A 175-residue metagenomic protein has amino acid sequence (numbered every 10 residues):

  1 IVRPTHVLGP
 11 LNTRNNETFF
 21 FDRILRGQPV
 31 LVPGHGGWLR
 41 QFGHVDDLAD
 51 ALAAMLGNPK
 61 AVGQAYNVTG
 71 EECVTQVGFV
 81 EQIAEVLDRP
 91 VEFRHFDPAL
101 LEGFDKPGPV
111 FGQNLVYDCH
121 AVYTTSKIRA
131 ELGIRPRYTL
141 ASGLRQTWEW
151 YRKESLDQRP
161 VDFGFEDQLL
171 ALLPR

Functional and structural regions predicted by a protein language model:
I1, G36-A49, A65, Q76-V77 (+2 more regions): Conserved loop-to-helix N-cap of the C-terminal "lid" that shapes the substrate pocket in Rossmann-like
I1-L11: Conserved beta-loop-beta element that borders a ligand/cofactor-binding pocket
H6-L8, W38, C73: Short, solvent-exposed loop/turn segments at secondary-structure junctions
R14-F20, P33-L56, G63-Q64: Substrate-positioning beta->alpha
N16-L25, D97: Short, flexible helix-coil linker/hinge segments at the edges of structured domains or between repeats
G27, N58-P59, W150-E154: Generic structural signal for alpha-helix termini and adjacent loop/cap motifs
A54-Q113, T125-K127, E131, Q146 (+3 more regions): Mid/C-terminal beta-alpha module of Rossmann-like enzyme folds, strongest in SDR-family dehydrogenases/epimerases
V122-R152: C-terminal helical cap and adjacent loop that interface with cofactors, partners, or active-site loops
